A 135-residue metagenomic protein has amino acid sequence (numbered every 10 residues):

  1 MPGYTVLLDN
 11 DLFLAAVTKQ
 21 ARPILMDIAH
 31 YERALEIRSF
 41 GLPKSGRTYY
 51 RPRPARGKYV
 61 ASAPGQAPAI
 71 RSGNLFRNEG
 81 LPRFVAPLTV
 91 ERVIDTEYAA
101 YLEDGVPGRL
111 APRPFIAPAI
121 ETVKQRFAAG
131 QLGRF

Functional and structural regions predicted by a protein language model:
M1-F135: Short, Lys/Arg-rich flexible segments
